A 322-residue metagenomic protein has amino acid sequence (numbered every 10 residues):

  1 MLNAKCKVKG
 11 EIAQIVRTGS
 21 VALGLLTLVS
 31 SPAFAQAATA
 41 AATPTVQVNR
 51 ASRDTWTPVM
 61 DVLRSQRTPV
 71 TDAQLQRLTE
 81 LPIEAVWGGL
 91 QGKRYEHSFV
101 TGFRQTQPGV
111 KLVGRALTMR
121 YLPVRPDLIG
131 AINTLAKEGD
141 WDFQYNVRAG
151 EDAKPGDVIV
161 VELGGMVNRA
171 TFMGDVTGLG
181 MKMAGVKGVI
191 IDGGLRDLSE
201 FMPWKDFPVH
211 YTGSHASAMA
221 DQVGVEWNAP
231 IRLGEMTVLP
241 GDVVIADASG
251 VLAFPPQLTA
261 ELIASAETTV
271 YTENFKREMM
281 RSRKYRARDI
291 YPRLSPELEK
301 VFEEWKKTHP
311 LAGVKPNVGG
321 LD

Functional and structural regions predicted by a protein language model:
A4-V21: Bacterial N-terminal signal peptides that target proteins for export
T18-S30: Bacterial N-terminal signal peptides
A33-A40: Boundary at the C-terminal end of the N-terminal hydrophobic targeting segment
V62-Q144: N-terminal low-complexity or amphipathic/hydrophobic leaders
R148-D192: Extracellular/luminal Protease-associated
I191-D192, L198-A246: A contiguous pocket-lining binding segment that forms or flanks enzyme active sites
I245-Y285: A hydrophobic, small-residue-rich beta->alpha segment in the mid-to-C-terminal subdomain of diverse proteins
R277-T308, A312: Glycine- and charge-enriched low-complexity intrinsically disordered segments
